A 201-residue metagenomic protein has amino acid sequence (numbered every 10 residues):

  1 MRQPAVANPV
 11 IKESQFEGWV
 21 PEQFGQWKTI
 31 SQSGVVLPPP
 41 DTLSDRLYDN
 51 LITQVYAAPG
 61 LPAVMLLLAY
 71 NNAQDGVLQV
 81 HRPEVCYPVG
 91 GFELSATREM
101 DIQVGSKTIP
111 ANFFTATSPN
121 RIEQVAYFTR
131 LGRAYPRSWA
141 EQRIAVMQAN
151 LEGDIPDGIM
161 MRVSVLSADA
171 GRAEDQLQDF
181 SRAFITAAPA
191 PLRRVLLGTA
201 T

Functional and structural regions predicted by a protein language model:
Q3-Q23: Alpha-helical transmembrane signal-anchor/signal-peptide segments
F24, K28-S31, G60, I155 (+1 more regions): Sec/Tat-exported extracytoplasmic proteins
S31-A149: Short, solvent-exposed recognition patches
L51, P156, D179: Short, well-structured alpha-helical interface segments that form or flank functional binding sites
A63-M65, P156-V163: Glycine-rich, often proline-containing surface loops adjacent to acidic residues and nearby aromatics that form
N150-P156: Accessory, solvent-exposed terminal regions and/or long lumenal/extracellular loops of proteins
I159-T201: Surface-exposed amphipathic alpha-helical segments
